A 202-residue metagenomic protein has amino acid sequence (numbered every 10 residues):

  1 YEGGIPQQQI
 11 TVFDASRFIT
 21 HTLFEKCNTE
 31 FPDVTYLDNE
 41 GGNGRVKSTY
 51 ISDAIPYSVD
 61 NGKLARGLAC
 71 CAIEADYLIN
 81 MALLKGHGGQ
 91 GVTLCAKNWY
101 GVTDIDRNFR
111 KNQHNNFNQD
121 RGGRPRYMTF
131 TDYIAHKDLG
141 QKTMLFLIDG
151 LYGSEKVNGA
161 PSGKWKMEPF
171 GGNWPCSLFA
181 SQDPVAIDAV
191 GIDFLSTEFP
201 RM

Functional and structural regions predicted by a protein language model:
Y1-M202: Extended, low-polarity segments enriched in aliphatic/aromatic residues
